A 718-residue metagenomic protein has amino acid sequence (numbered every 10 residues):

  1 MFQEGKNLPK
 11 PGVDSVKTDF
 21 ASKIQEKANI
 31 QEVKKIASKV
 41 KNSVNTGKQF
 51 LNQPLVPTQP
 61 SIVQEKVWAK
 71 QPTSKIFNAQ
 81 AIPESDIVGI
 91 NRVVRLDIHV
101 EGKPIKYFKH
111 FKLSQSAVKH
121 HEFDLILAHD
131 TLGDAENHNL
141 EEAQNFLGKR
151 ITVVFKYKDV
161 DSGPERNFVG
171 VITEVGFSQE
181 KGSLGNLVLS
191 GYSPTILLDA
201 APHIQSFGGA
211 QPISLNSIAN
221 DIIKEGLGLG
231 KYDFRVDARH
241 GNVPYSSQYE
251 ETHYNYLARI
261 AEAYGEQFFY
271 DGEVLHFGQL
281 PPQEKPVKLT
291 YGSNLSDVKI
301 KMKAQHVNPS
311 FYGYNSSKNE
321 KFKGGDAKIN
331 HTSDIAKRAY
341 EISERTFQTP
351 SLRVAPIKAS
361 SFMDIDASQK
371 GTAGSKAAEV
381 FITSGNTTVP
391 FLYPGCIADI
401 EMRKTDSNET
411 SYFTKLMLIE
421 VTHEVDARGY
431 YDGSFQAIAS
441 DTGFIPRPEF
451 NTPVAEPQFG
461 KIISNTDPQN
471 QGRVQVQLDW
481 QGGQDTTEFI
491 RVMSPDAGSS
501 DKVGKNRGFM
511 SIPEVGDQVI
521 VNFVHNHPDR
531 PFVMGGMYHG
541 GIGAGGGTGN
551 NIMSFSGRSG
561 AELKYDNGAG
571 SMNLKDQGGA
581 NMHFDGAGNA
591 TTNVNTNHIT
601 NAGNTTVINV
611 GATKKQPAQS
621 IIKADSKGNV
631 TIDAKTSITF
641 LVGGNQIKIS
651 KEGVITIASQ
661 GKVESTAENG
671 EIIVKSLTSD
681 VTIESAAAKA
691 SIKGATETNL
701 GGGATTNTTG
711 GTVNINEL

Functional and structural regions predicted by a protein language model:
M1-K149, L187-I196, S206, K288-I300 (+3 more regions): Juxtamembrane "anchor/assembly" segments of surface/extracellular structural proteins
F2-I24, Q53, I62, P394-S464 (+2 more regions): Acidic, low-complexity/disordered segments
Q3-G5, P11-S15, I30-V33, A37-N42 (+5 more regions): Intrinsic-disorder/coil detector with helix-boundary
Y157-D161, R403-N408, N522-D529: Short, charged beta-turn/beta-strand-edge "cap" motif at the junction between a beta-strand and an adjacent loop
V160-G191, D271, P286, G292-N294 (+1 more regions): Short beta-strand and beta-hairpin "edge-sheet" elements
G176-G191, E424-A437, Q469-Q475, R530 (+1 more regions): Short, solvent-exposed secondary-structure boundary/capping segments
N186, S190-N294, P468-R491: Charged- and aromatic-enriched interaction segments used to assemble and dock large macromolecular complexes
A398, P457-S685, K689-K693: Structural signature for extended repeat/solenoid scaffolds and their inter-repeat hinge/linker regions, spanning
